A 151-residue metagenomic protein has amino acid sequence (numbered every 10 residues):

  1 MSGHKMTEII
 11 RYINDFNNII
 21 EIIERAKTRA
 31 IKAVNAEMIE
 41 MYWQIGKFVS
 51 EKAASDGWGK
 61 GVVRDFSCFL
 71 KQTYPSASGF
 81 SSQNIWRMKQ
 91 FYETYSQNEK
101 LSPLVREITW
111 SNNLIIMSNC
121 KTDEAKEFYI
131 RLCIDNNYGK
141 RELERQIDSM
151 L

Functional and structural regions predicted by a protein language model:
M1-L151: Basic, low-complexity intrinsically disordered segments
